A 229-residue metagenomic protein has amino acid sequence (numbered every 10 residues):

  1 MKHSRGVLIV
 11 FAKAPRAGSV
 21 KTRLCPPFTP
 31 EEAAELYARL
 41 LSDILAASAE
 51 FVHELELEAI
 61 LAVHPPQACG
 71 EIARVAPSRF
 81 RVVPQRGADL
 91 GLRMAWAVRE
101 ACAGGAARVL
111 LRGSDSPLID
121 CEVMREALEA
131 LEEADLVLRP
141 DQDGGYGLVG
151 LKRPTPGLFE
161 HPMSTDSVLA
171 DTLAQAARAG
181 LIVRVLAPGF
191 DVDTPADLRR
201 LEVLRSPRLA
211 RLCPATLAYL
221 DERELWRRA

Functional and structural regions predicted by a protein language model:
M1-R23: N-terminal nucleotide-binding beta1-loop-alpha1 segment
Y37-L55: A short, N-terminal amphipathic alpha-helix
L57-P65: Short beta-strand/loop segment that forms part of the nucleotide-sugar
E71-R108, T165-V168: Short phosphate-binding loop-to-helix
L110-R112: Short aromatic-hydrophobic micro-motifs that form the base-stacking/packing surface for donor nucleotide recognition
L118-D143: Conserved donor-nucleotide/metal-binding helix-loop-beta segment in metal-dependent transferases, i.e., the alpha-helix
P156-Q175: Short, glycine-/small-residue-rich phosphate/pyrophosphate-handling segment
D171-A229: Conserved alpha/beta core of the MobA/IspD/sugar-nucleotide pyrophosphorylase nucleotidyltransferase superfamily
